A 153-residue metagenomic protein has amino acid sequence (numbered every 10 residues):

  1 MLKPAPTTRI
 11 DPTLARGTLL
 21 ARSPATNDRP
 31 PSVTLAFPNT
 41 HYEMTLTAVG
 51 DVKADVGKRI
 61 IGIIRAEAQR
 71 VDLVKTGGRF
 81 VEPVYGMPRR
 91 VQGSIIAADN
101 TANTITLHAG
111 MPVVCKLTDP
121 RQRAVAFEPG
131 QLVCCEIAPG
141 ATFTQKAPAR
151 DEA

Functional and structural regions predicted by a protein language model:
L2-L19, A109-M111, L117-E128, I137-A138 (+1 more regions): Structural preference for solvent-exposed beta-strand-turn elements and adjacent flexible terminal/loop segments within
L2-N27, E82-N103, C134-C135: Structural detector for short beta-strands of small beta-barrel domains
S23, D28-R79, V84-Y85: Acidic (E/D-rich), amphipathic helical modules within compact regulatory domains
A36-P38, R65, I96, H108 (+2 more regions): A structural detector for beta-sheet-dominated domains
H41-T45, P112-K116, F143-T144: Short, surface-exposed beta-strand/loop "edge" segments at domain boundaries and coil↔beta transitions
V49-I63, P120-E136: Short nucleic-acid-contacting surface segments enriched for D/E, G, S/T with interspersed K/R
E67-G77, A138-R150: Short, Lys/Arg- and Gly-enriched loop/turn segments at beta-strand edges
R70-F127, Q131: Short, solvent-exposed interaction modules
